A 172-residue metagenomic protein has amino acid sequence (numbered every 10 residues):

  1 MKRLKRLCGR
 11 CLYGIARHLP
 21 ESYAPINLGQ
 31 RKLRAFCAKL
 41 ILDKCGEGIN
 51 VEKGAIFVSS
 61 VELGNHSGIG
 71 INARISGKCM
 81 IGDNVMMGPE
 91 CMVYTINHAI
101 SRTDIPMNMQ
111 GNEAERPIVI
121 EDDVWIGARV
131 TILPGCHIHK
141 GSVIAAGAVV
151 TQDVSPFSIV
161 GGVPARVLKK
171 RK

Functional and structural regions predicted by a protein language model:
M1-E47, A99-I100, D123, G141 (+1 more regions): Terminal amphipathic alpha-helical/low-complexity segments used for targeting or macromolecular assembly
A24-A35, I56-L63, G68-H137, V163-P164 (+1 more regions): Flexible, glycine/small-residue-enriched loop-and-beta-strand segment within the central core of proteins
G48-V51, I69: Extracellular beta-strand-rich, repetitive "passenger/adhesive" scaffolds that bind or process carbohydrates
M86, S142-V143: Short alpha-helix at the nucleotide-sugar/activated-sugar donor binding site of glycosyltransferases and closely
H139-S142, S155-F157: Conserved catalytic segment of ABC-fold P-loop ATPases
V143-A145, V149: A generic "structured core" feature
Q152: Active-site nucleotide-sugar/metal-binding loop of Leloir-type enzymes
P156, G161-P164: Acidic, glycine-centered active-site loop in nucleotide-sugar glycosyltransferases
